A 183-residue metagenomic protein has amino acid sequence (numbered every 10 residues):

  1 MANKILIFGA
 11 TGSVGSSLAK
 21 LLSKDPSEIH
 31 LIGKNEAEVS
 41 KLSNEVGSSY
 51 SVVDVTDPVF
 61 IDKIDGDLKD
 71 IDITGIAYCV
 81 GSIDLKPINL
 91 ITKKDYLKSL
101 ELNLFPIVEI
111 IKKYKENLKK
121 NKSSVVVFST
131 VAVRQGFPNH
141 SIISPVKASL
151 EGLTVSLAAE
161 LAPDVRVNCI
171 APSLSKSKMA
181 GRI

Functional and structural regions predicted by a protein language model:
T11, A19: N-terminal Rossmann NAD(P)H-binding glycine-rich loop of SDR-like oxidoreductase domains
D25-V39: Conserved glycine-rich Rossmann-like NAD(P)H-binding loop of the short-chain dehydrogenase/reductase
E45-V59: Rossmann-fold cofactor-recognition segment
C79-L85: Conserved NAD(P)H cofactor-binding loop of Rossmann-fold oxidoreductase domains
P87-I88, T92-L100: Substrate-binding pocket helix/loop in short-chain dehydrogenase/reductase
S124-S149, T154-A162, L174-S175: Catalytic loop of short-chain dehydrogenase/reductase
V167, P172-R182: Short, flexible catalytic-loop segment of classical short-chain dehydrogenase/reductase
